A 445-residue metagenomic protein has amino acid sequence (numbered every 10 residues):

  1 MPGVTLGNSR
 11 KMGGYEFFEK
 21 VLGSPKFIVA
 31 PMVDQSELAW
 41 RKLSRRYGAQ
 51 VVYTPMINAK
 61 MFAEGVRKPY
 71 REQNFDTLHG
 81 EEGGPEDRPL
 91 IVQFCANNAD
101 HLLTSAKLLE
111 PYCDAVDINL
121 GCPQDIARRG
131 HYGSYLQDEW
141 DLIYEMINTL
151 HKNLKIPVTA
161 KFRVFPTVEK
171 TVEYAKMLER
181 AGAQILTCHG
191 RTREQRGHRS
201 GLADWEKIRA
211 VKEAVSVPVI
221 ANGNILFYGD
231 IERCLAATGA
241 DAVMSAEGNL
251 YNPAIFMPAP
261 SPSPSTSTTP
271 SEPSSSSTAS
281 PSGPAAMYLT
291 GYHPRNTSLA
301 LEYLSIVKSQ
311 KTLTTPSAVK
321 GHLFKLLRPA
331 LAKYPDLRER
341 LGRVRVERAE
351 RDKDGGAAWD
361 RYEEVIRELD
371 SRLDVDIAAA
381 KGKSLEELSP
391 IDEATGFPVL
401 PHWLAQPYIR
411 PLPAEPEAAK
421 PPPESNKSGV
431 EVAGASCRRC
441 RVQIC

Functional and structural regions predicted by a protein language model:
M1-V33, L38-A39, R46, E145-N148 (+4 more regions): Alpha/beta catalytic cores of nucleotide-metabolism and tRNA/nucleoside-modifying enzymes
P2, G83-V158, V164-K170, E179 (+1 more regions): Active-site beta->alpha loop and helix N-cap motifs at the rims of alpha/beta catalytic domains
V4-V21, M32-L108: Glycine-rich, positively charged N-terminal anion/phosphate-binding segment
M32-D34, I57-A59, C95-N97, G121-P123 (+4 more regions): Active-site beta-loop-alpha junctions enriched in small/polar residues
T54, A115-P123, R180-R191, M244-L250: Non-cysteine beta-strand/loop elements that form the S-adenosyl-L-methionine
M56-R71, L120-Q137, H189-R199: Glycine-rich, proline-tolerant flexible connector loops at the mouths of alpha/beta enzymes
R88, D125-I143, R193-W205, G283-T290: Glycine-rich tight-turn/loop motif centered on a GG-T
